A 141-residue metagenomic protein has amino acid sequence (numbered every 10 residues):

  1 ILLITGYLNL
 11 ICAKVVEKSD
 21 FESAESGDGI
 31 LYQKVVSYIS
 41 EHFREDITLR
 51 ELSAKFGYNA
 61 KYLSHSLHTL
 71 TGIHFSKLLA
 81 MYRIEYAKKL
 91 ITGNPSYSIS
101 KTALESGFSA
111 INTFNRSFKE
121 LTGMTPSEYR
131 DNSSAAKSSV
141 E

Functional and structural regions predicted by a protein language model:
I1-I4, C12-S37, E41, E45 (+4 more regions): Short, Lys/Arg-enriched, Trp-marked, Pro/Gly-tolerant hinge/linker segments that flank
S37, E41, D46, T69-I111 (+1 more regions): Terminal helix-turn-helix DNA-binding modules in bacterial transcription factors
K55-F56, L67, S106-G107, F118: Core residues of bacterial helix-turn-helix
Y62-L63, L67, T71, T113-F114 (+1 more regions): Short hydrophobic/aromatic patch on the recognition helix
I73-F75, G123-P126: Short, solvent-exposed alpha-helical "recognition" segments
